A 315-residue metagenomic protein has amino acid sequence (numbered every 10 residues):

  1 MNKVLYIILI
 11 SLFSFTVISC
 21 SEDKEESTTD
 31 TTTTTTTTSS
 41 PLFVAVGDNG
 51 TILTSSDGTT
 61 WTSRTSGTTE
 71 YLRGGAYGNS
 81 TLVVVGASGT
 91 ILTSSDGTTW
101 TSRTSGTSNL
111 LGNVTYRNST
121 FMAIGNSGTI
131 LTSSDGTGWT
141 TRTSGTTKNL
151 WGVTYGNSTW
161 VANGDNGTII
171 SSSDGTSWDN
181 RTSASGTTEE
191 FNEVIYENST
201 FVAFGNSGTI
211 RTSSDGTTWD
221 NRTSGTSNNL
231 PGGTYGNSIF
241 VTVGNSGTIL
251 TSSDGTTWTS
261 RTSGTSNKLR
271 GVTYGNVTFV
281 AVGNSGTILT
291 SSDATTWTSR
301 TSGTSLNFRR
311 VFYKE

Functional and structural regions predicted by a protein language model:
M1-N2, D293: Serine/threonine-rich low-complexity intrinsically disordered regions
N2-I10: Sec-dependent signal peptide recognition, specifically the positively charged N-region followed immediately by
T16-S19: C-terminal motif of bacterial Sec signal peptides marking the signal peptidase cleavage site
K24-E315: Residue-level hotspots at or immediately adjacent to binding/recognition sites across diverse folds
